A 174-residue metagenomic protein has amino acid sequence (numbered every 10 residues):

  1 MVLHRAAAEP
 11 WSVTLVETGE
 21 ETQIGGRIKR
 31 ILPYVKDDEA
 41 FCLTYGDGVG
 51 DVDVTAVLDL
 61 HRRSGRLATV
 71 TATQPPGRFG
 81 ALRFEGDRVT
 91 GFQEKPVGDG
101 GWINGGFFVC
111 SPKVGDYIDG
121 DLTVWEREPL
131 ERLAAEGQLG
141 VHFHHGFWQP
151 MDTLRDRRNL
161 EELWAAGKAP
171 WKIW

Functional and structural regions predicted by a protein language model:
M1-E85: Conserved beta-loop-beta/alpha segment of the NTase-like Rossmann-fold superfamily that binds/positions NTPs
E39-C42, V49-G50, V54-R62, Q74-F79 (+1 more regions): Catalytic-core segments of class I nucleotidyltransferases/pyrophosphorylases that form NMP-activated intermediates
